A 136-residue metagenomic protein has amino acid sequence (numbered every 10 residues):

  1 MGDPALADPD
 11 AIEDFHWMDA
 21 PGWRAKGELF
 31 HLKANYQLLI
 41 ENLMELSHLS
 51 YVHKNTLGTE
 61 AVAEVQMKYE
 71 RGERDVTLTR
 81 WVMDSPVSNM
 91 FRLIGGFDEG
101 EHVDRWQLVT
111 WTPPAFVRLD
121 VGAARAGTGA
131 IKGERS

Functional and structural regions predicted by a protein language model:
M1: Active-site-proximal cofactor/substrate-binding loop regions of enzyme domains
P4-S136: C-terminal catalytic domain of Rieske-type non-heme iron oxygenases
